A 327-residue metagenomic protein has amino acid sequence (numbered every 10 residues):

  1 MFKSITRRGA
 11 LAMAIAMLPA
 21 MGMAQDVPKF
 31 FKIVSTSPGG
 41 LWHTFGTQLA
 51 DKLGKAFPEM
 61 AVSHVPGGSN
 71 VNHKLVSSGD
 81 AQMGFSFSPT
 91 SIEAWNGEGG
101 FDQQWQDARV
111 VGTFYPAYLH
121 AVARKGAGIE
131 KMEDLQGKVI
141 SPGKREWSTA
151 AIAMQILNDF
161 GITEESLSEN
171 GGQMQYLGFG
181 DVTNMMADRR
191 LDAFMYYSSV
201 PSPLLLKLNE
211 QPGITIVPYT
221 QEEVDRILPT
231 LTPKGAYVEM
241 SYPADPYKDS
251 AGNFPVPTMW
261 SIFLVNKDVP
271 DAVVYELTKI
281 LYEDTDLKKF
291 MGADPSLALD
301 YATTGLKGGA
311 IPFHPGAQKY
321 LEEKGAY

Functional and structural regions predicted by a protein language model:
M1-I5: N-terminal secretory signal peptides that target proteins for export/translocation
T6-L11: N-terminal export leaders
L18-A24: Sec/Tat signal peptide C-region and signal peptidase I cleavage site
F30-A56, M60, A117-D188, L299 (+3 more regions): Bilobed "Venus flytrap"/periplasmic-binding protein-like clamshell domains and structurally analogous long
T47-D51, S63-W105, I129, G180-M185 (+2 more regions): Pocket-flanking alpha-helical
S88, E98-G100, K125-A127, T163-L264 (+1 more regions): Pocket-lining segment of extracytoplasmic ligand-binding domains
K138-I156, G235-L299, G305: Ligand-binding clefts/hinges and TM-proximal coupling segments of bilobed small-molecule sensing domains
D188, A193, S198-I216, R226-T230 (+2 more regions): An extracytoplasmic/periplasmic, membrane-proximal ligand-sensing/linker region
